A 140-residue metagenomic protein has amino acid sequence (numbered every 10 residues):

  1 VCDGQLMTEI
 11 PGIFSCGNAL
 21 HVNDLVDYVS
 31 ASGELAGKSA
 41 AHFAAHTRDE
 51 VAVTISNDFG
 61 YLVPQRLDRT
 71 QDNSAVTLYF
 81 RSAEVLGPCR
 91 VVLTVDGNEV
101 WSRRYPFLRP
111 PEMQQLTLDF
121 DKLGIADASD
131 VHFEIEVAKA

Functional and structural regions predicted by a protein language model:
V1-N23: FAD-site-proximal beta/loop scaffold in flavoenzymes
D3-Q5, P11, Q65, T70 (+1 more regions): Surface-exposed loop/turn and secondary-structure junction residues enriched for glycine/proline
T8-I10, C16, D27, P88 (+1 more regions): Residues in flexible loops and secondary-structure boundaries
C16-P64: A conserved FAD-binding loop/helix module that cradles the flavin
T47-G87: Surface beta-strand/loop "capping" patches
D72-A140: C-terminal catalytic lobe of FAD-dependent flavoproteins
